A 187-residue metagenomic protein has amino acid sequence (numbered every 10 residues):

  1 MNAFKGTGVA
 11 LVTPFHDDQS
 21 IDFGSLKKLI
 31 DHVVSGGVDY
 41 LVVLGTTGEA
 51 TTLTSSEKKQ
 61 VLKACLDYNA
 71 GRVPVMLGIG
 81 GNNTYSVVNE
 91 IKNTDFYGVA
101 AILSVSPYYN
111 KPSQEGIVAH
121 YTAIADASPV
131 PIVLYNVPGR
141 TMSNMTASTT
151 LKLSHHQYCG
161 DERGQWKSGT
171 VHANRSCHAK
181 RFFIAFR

Functional and structural regions predicted by a protein language model:
N2-V9, T13-N144: Active-site beta->alpha loop and helix N-cap motifs at the rims of alpha/beta catalytic domains
D126-A127, P138-R187: Catalytic alpha/beta core domains of metabolic enzymes, predominantly
